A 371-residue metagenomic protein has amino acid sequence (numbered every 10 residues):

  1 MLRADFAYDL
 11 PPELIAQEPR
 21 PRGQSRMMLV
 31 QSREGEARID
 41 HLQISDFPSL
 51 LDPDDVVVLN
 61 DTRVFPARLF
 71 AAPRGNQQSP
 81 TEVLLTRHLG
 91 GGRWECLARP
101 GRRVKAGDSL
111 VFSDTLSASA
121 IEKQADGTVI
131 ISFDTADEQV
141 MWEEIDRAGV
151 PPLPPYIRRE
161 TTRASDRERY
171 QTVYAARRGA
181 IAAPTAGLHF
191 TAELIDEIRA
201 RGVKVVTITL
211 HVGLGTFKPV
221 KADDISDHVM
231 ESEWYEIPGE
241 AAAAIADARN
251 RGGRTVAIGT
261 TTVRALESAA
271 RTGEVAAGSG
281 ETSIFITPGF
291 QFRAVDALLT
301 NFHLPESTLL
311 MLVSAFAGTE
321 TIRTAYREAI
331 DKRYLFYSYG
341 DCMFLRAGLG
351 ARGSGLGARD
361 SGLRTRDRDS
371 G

Functional and structural regions predicted by a protein language model:
M1-G353, D369-G371: Surface-exposed, charge/polar-rich loops and edge strands
R352, L356-R359, L363-R366: Compositionally biased, intrinsically disordered low-complexity segments enriched in Pro/Arg/Gln/His
